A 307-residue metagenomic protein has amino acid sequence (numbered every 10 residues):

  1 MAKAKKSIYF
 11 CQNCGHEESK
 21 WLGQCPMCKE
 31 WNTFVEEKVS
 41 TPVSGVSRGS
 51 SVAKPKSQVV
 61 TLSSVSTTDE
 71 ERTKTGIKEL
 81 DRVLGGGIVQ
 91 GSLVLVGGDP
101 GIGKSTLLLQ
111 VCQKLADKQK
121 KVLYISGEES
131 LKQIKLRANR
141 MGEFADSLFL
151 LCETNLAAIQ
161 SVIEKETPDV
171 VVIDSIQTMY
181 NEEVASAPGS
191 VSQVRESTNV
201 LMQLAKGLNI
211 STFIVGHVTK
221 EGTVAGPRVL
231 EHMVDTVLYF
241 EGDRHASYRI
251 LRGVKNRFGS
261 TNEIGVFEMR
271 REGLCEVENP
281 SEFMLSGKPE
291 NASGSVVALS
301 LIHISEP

Functional and structural regions predicted by a protein language model:
A2, K6-S7, Q12, E17-V94 (+1 more regions): Detector for small/aliphatic-rich hydrophobic stretches
K3, E17, R72, G85-G87 (+7 more regions): Replace "in large, NTP-powered and nucleic-acid-processing enzymes" with "in large, NTP-powered factors and other
G15-E18, L22-Q24, W31, E36 (+4 more regions): N-terminal, positively charged regions that mediate nucleic acid binding
P42-V43, S47-V59, D69, L274-S300: Long, charged amphipathic helices and adjacent flexible linkers at domain junctions
G91, D99-I102, Q110-Q203: Conserved inter-motif catalytic segment of the P-loop NTP-binding fold
S105: Walker A/P-loop
M202-N291: Phosphate-binding/switch region of NTP-binding enzymes
I302-P307: Conserved small/polar residues in nucleotide/adenosyl-binding loops
